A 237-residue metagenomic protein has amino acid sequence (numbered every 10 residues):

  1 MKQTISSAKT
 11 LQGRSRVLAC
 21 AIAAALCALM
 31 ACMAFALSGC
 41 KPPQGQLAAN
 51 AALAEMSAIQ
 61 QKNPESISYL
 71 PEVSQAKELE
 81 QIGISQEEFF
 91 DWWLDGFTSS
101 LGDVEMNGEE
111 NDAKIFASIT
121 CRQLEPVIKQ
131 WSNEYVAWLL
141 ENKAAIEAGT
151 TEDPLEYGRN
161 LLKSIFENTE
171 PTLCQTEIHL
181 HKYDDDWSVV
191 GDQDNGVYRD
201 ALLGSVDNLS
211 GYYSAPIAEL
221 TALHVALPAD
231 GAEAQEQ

Functional and structural regions predicted by a protein language model:
M1-S66, I115: Gram-positive cell-envelope targeting signals
K41-M106, P126: Core segments of small alpha/beta cavity-forming domains
A49, Q75, S132, L155-G158: Short amphipathic alpha-helical segments that mediate assembly, nucleic-acid/protein binding, or membrane association
M106-E110, K182: Generic beta-strand structural signal
N111-C121: A short hydrophobic beta-strand element
T120-W138, N168: Short, cysteine-centered beta-strand-loop-beta hairpins and adjacent loop/turn segments enriched in charged/polar
N142-Q237: Low-complexity, intrinsically disordered terminal/linker segments enriched in charged and Gly/Pro repeats
